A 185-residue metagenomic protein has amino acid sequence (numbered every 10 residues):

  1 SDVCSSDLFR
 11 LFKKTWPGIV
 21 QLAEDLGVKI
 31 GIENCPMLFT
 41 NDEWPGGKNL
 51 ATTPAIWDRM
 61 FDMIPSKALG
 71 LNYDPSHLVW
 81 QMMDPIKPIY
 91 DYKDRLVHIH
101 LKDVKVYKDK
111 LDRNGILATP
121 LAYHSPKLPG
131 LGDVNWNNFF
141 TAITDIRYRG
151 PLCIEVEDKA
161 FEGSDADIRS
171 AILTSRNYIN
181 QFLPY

Functional and structural regions predicted by a protein language model:
S1, P36-L38: Mobile beta-alpha loop/short-helix "lid" or hinge segments that flank ligand
S1, S6-L8: Flexible, glycine-rich active-site loops centered on histidine and acidic residues that chelate a metal or position
C4, P17-Q21, D25, K29 (+2 more regions): Histidine-acidic metal/acid-base catalytic patches
I30-P36: Short, structured patches in soluble enzyme cores that scaffold and shape functional sites
